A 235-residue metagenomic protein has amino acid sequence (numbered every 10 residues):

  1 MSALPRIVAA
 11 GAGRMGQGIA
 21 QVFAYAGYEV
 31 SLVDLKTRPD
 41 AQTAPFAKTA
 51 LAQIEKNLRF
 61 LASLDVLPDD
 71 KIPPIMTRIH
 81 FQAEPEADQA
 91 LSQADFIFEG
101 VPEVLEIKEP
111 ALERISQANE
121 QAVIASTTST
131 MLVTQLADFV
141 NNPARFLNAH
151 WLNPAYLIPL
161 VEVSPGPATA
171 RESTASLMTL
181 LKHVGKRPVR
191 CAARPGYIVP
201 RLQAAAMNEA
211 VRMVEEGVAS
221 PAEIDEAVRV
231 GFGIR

Functional and structural regions predicted by a protein language model:
M1-F60, L64, A118: NAD(P)+-binding Rossmann beta1-loop-alpha1 motif at the extreme N-terminus of oxidoreductases
I7, L32, I75-S92, T179-G185 (+1 more regions): Amphipathic alpha-helical segments at domain termini/boundaries
A26-E29, V163-R194, A206-I234: Internal alpha-helical scaffold of NAD(P)-dependent oxidoreductase catalytic cores
S31-V33, H80-Q82, F98, A125 (+2 more regions): Hydrophobic/aromatic beta-strand patches that form the interior of the parallel beta-sheet core in alpha/beta enzyme
L35, N57, P159-L160, A206-A210: A general alpha-helix detector
L67-Q82, N142-R145, K186: A short helix-to-beta-strand connector/capping loop
E84-N141: Rossmann-fold NAD(P) dinucleotide-binding segment
V123-A193, Y197-P200: Rossmann-fold dinucleotide-binding core
